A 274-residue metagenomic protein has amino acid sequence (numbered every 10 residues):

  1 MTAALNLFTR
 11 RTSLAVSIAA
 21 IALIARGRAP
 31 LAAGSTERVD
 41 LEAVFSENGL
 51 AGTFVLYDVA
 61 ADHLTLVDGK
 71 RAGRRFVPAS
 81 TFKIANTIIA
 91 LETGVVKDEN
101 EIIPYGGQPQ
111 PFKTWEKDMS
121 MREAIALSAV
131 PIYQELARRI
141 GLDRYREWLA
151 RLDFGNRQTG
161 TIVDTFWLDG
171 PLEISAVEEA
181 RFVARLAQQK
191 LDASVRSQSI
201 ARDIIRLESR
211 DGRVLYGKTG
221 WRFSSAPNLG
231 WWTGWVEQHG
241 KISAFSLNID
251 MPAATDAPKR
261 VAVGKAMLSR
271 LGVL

Functional and structural regions predicted by a protein language model:
T2-I21: N-terminal secretory signal peptides and thylakoid transit peptides that target proteins across membranes
T12, G34-V44, N48, R75 (+3 more regions): Structured C-terminal helix/loop/strand segments within mature extracytoplasmic catalytic/sensor domains
L23-A29: C-terminal segment of classical bacterial N-terminal signal peptides
P30-V77: Beta-lactamase-like hydrolase cores
E37, E92-G107, A193-Q198: Short, well-structured active-site flanking segments
V67-G73, K117-D118, A126-Y133, G160-W167 (+2 more regions): Flexible glycine/proline-enriched surface loops and loop-helix/loop-strand junctions
R75-E99, A124, F245: Active-site SXXK
F112-M121, Y133-Q188: Mid-domain, small-residue-enriched loop/turn segments at the edges of structured enzyme/sensor domains
